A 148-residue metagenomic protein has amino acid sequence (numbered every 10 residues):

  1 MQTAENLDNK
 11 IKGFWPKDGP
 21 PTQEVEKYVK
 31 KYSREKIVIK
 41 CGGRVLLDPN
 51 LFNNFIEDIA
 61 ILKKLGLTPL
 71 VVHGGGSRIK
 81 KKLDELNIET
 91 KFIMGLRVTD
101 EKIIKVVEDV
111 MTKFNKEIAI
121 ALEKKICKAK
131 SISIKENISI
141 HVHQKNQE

Functional and structural regions predicted by a protein language model:
M1-E148: Nucleotide/pyrophosphate-binding catalytic subdomain
